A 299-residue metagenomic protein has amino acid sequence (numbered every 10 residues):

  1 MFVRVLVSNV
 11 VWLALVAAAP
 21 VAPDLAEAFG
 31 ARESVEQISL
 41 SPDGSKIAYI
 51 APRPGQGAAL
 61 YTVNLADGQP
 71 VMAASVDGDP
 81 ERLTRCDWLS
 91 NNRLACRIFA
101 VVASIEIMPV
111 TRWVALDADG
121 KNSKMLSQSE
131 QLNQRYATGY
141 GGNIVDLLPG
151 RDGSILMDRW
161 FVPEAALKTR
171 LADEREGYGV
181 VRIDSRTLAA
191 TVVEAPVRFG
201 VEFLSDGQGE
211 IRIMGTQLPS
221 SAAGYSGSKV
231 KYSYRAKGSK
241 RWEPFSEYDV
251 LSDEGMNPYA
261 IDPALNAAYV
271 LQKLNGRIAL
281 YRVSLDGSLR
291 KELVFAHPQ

Functional and structural regions predicted by a protein language model:
M1-V3: N-terminal secretory signal peptides that target proteins for export/translocation
V5-V16: Bacterial N-terminal signal peptides
A19-Q299: Beta-propeller folds
